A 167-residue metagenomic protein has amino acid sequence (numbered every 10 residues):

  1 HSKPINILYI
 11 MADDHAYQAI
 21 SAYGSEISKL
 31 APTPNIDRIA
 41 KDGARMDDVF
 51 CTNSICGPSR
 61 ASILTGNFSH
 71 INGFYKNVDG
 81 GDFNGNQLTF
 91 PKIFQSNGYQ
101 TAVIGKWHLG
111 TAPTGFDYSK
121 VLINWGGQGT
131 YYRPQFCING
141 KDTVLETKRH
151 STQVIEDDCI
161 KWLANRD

Functional and structural regions predicted by a protein language model:
H1-D167: Formylglycine-dependent sulfatase
